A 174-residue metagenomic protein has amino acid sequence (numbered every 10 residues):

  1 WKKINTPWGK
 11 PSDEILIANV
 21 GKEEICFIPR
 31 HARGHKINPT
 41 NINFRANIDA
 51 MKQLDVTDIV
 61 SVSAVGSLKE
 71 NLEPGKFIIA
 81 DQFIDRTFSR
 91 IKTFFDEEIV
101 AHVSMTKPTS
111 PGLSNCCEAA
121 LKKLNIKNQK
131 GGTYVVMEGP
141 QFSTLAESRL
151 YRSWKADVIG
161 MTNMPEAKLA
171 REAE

Functional and structural regions predicted by a protein language model:
W1-M105: Metabolite-binding pocket within alpha/beta catalytic cores that recognizes anionic/polar moieties
K52-D55, R152, R171: Non-catalytic positions within long, well-ordered alpha-helices that form the structural scaffold/packing of enzyme
G112, C116-K127: Generic non-transmembrane alpha-helical segments
K123-D157: Active-site/ligand-binding-proximal alpha/beta "capping" segment
N163-L169: A structural signal for small-residue-enriched, beta-sheet-centric alpha/beta enzyme cores and oligomeric scaffold folds
